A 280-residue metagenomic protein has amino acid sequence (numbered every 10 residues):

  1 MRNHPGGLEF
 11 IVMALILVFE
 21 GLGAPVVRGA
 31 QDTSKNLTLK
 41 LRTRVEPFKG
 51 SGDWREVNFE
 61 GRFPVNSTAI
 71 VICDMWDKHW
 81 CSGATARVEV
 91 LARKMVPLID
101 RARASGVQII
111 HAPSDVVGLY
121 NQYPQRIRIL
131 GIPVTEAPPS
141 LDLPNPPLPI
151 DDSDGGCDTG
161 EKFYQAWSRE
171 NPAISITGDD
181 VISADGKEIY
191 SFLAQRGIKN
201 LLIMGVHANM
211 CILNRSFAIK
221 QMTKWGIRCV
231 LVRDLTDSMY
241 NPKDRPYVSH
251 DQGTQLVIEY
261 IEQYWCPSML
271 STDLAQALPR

Functional and structural regions predicted by a protein language model:
M1-G6: N-terminal secretory signal peptides that target proteins for export/translocation
E9-G21: Bacterial N-terminal signal peptides
G23, G29-A30: Boundary at the C-terminal end of the N-terminal hydrophobic targeting segment
A30-A69, A86-V88, P97, A104-G106 (+2 more regions): Active-site-adjacent betaalpha module
T68-G83: Acidic/histidine-rich, surface-exposed loop or edge segments in extracytoplasmic proteins
M75, H111-S114, R233: A cross-domain feature marking catalytic cores of carbohydrate-active enzymes and several ubiquitous metabolic/repair
K94: Short catalytic helix/loop segments, enriched in acidic residues and glycine and frequently bearing histidine
N121: Carbohydrate-interacting regions of secretory-pathway proteins
